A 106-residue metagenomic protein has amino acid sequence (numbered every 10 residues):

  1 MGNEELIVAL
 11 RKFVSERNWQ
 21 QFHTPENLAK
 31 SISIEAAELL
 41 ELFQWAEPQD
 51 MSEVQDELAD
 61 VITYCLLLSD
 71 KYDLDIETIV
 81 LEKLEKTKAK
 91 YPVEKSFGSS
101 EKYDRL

Functional and structural regions predicted by a protein language model:
M1-L106: Flexible "arm" and connector segments at domain edges
